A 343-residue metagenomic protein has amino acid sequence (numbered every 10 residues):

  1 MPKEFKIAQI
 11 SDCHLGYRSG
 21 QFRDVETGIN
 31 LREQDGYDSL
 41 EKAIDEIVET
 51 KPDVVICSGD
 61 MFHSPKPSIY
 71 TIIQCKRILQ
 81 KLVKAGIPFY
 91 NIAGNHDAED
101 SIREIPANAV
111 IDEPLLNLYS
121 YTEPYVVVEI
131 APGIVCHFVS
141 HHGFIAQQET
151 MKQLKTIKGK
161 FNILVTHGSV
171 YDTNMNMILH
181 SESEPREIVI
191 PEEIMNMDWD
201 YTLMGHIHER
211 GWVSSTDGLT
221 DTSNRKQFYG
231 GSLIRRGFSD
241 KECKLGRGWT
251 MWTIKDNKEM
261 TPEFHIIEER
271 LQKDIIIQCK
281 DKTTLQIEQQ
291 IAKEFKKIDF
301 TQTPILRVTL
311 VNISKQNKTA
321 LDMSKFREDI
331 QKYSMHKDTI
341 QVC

Functional and structural regions predicted by a protein language model:
M1-I73, T156: N-terminal active-site segment of His-dependent metallophosphoesterases
E4, K51, K160, D198 (+1 more regions): Short loop/turn motifs at secondary-structure junctions
A8, V135-H137, G248-T250: Conserved beta-strand elements of the Class I
E26, V54, P65-F238: His/Asp/Glu-rich metal-coordinating catalytic cores of metallo-dependent phosphodiesterases/hydrolases acting on
L40-K51, Q153-K155, L285-D299: A short, well-ordered alpha-helical element
F62, G143-I145, I313-K318: Short acidic, S/G/P-rich loop/turn micro-motifs used as interaction or catalytic elements
G205-Q290, I298: A conserved active-site cap/scaffold subdomain adjacent to cofactor or substrate pockets
I254-C343: Accessory, non-catalytic peripheral segments of nucleic-acid enzymes
